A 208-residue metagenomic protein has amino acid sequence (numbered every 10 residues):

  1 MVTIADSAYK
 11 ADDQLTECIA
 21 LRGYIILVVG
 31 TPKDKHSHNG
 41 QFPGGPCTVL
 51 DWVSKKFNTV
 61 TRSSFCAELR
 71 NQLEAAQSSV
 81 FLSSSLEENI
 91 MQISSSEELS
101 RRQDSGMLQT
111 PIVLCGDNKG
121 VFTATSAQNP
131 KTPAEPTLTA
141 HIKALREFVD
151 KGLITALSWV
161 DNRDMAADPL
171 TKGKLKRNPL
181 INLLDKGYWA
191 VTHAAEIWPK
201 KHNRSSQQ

Functional and structural regions predicted by a protein language model:
M1-E17, Q72: Two-metal-ion RNase H-like nuclease active-site motif
T3-A5, I26, W52, L114 (+1 more regions): Generic structural hydrophobic/aromatic packing signal, biased to beta-strands
A5-A11, V28-K33, K56: Short, flexible loop/turn elements at secondary-structure junctions
D12-Q14, H36-S37, T123-A124, D168: Short helix/loop capping segments that flank catalytic or ligand/cofactor-binding pockets
A20-I26: Short glycine-rich loop/turn motifs
T31-R70: A short, polar/acidic, helix/strand-boundary loop motif
N58-Q208: RNase H-like nuclease module associated with reverse transcription
